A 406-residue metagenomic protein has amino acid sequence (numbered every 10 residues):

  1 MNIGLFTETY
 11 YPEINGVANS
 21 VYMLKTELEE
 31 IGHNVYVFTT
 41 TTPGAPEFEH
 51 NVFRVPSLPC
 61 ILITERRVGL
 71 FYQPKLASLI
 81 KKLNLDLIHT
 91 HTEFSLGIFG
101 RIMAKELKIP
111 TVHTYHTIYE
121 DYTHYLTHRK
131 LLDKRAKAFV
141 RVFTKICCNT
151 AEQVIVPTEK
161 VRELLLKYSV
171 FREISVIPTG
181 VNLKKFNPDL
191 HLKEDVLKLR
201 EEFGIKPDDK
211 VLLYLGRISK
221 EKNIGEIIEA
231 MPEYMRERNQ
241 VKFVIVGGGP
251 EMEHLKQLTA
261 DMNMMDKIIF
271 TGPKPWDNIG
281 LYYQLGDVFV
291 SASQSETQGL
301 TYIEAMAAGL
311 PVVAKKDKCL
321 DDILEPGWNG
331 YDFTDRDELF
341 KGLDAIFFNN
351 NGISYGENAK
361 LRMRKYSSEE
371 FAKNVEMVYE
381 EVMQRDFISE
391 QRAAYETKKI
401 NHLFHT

Functional and structural regions predicted by a protein language model:
M1-P56, E376, Q391, E396-T406: N-terminal subdomain of nucleotide-sugar transferases
N19, K210-E233, F243, P250-K256: A conserved mid-protein helix/loop that constitutes part of the nucleotide-sugar donor-binding site
T41, K160, G180: Carbohydrate-associated surface elements
I80, C147-C148, T271-K274, L281-G286: Short alpha-helical donor nucleotide-sugar binding micro-motif in glycosyltransferases
H254-K274: Nucleotide-activated donor-binding/catalytic signature segment of Leloir-type glycosyltransferases, i.e., the conserved
Q294: Aromatic "clamp/platform" in nucleotide-sugar-dependent glycosyltransferases that forms part of the donor/acceptor
P311-A314: Short hydrophobic beta-strand element within catalytic cores of glycosyltransferases and related nucleotide-activated
E325-D337, A345-N350: Conserved acidic donor-binding segment of nucleotide-sugar-dependent glycosyltransferases
